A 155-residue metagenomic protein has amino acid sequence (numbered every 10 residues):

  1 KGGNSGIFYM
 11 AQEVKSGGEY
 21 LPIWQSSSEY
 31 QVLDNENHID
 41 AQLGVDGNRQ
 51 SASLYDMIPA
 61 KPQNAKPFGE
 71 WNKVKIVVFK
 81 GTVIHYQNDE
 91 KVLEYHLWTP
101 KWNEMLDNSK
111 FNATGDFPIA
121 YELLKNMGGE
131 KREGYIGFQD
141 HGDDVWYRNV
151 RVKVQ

Functional and structural regions predicted by a protein language model:
K1-Q155: Carbohydrate-interacting regions of secretory-pathway proteins
